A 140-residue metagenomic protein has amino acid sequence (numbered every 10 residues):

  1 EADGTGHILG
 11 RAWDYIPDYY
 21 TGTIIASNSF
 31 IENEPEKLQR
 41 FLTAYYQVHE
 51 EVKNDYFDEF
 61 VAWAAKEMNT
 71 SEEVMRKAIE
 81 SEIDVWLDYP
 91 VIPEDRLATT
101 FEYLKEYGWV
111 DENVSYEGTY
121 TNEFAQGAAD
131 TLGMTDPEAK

Functional and structural regions predicted by a protein language model:
E1-A12: Ligand-binding "clamshell"
E1-D3, P17-D18, E94-T99: Bilobed "Venus flytrap"/periplasmic-binding protein-like clamshell domains and structurally analogous long
A2-G4, T21-G22, V85-L87, F124-G127: Short secondary-structure transition/capping segments
G10, M75, V114-S115: Residue-level detector of family-conserved "landmark" positions at structurally sensitive sites
A12-Y20: A structural motif
Y20-E36: A bilobed periplasmic-binding-protein/Venus flytrap-type ligand-binding module shared by bacterial periplasmic
E32-D111: Secondary-structure end/capping motifs
E102-K140: Conserved C-terminal helix/tail region of periplasmic/extracytoplasmic solute-binding proteins
